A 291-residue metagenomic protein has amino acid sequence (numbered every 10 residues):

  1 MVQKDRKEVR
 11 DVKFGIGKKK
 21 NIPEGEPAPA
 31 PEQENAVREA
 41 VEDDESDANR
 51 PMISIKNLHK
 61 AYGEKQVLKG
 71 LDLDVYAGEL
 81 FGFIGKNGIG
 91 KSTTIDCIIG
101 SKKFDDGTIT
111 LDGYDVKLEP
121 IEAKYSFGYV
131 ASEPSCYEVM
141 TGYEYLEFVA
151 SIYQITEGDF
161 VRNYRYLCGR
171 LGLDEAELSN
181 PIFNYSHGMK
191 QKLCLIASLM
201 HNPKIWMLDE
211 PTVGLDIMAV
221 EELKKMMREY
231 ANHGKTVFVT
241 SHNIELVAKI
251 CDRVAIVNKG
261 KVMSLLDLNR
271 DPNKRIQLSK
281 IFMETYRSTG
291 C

Functional and structural regions predicted by a protein language model:
G107-D115, A123: Conserved ABC transporter NBD signature motif
E147, S151, D159-E177: Conserved ABC ATPase "signature" region
L195: Hydrophobic anchor residue at the start of the ABC signature
W206-D209: Catalytic Walker B motif of ABC-type/P-loop ATPase nucleotide-binding domains
S241-H242: H-loop/switch region of ABC-family ATPase nucleotide-binding domains
